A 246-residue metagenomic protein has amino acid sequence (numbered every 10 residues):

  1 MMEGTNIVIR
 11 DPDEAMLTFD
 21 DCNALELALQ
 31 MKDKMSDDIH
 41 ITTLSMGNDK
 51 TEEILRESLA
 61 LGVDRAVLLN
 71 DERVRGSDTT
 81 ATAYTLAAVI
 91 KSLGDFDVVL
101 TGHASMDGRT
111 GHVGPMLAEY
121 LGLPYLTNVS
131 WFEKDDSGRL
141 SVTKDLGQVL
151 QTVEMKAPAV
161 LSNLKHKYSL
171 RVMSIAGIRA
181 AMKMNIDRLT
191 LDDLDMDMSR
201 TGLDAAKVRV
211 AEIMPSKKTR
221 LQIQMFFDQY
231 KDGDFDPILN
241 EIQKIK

Functional and structural regions predicted by a protein language model:
M1-M46: N-terminal beta-strand-loop-alpha-helix module at the start of alpha/beta ligand-binding or catalytic domains
G4-E14, R65-E72, F96-T101: Glycine/charged-rich beta-loop-alpha catalytic/anionic-binding loops adjacent to active sites
T43-S45, L68, T101, T127: Structural beta-sheet core signal
I54-Y84: A glycine-rich helix N-cap at a beta->alpha junction
I90-F96: Glycine-rich phosphate-binding loop signature in dinucleotide/nucleotide-binding domains
G108-L121: Short Gly/Thr/Asp-enriched flexible loops that form oxyanion-binding sites at enzyme active sites
V129-K246: Electrostatically charged, flexible surface regions
